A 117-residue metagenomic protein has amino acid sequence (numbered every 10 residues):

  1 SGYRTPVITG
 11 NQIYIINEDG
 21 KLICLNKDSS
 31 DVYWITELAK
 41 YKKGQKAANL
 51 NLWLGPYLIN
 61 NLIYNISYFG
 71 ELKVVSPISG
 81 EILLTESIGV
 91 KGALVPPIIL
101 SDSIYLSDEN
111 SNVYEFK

Functional and structural regions predicted by a protein language model:
S1-T9, I35-Y57, T85-S101: Extracytoplasmic beta-rich repeat domains
I13-I15, I23, L62-N65, I104-L106: Conserved beta-propeller blade signature
I23, K27-Y41: Histidine/lysine/aspartate-rich catalytic loop segments that bind and position anionic ligands
N26-S30, S76-G80, K117: Short loop/turn segments that connect beta-strands within beta-propeller blades
L52-P77: C-terminal hydrophobic structural anchor segments that stabilize assembly/packing rather than catalytic chemistry
K73-K91: C-terminal/domain-terminus segments
